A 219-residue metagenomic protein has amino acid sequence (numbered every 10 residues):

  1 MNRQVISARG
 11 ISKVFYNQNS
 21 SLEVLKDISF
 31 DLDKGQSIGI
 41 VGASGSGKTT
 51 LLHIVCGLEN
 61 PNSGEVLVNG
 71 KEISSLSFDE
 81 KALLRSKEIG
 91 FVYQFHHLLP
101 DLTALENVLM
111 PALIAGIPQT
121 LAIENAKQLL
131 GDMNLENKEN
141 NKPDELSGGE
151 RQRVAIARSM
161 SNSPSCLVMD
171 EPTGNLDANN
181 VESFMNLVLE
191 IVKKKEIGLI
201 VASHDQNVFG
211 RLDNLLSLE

Functional and structural regions predicted by a protein language model:
V41-A43: The feature captures the beta-strand-to-loop junction immediately N-terminal to the Walker
C56: Helix-to-loop junction immediately C-terminal to a conserved catalytic motif
G64-E72: Conserved ABC transporter NBD signature motif
L102-P111: Short coil-to-helix segment of the ABC ATPase nucleotide-binding domain corresponding to the Q-loop/switch region
K142-L146, E150: Conserved ABC ATPase signature
S161-S165: A short, proline-enriched helix->beta-strand linker immediately N-terminal to the Walker B motif in ABC-type P-loop
L167-D170: Catalytic Walker B motif of ABC-type/P-loop ATPase nucleotide-binding domains
